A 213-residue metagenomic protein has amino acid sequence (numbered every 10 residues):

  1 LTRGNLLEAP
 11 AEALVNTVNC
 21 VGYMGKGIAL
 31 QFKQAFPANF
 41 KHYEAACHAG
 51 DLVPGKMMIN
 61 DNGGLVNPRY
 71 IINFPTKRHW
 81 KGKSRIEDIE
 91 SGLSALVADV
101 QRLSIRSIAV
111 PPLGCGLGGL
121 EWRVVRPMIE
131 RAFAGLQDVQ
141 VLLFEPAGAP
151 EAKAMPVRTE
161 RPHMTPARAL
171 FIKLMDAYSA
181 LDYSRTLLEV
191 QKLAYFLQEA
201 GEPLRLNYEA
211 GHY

Functional and structural regions predicted by a protein language model:
L1-I172, A177-V190, L206, A210: Macrodomain-like recognition of ADP-ribose-binding/processing modules
E189-E202: DNA-recognition alpha helix
E199-Y213: Short, positively charged loop/turn segments that connect secondary-structure elements
